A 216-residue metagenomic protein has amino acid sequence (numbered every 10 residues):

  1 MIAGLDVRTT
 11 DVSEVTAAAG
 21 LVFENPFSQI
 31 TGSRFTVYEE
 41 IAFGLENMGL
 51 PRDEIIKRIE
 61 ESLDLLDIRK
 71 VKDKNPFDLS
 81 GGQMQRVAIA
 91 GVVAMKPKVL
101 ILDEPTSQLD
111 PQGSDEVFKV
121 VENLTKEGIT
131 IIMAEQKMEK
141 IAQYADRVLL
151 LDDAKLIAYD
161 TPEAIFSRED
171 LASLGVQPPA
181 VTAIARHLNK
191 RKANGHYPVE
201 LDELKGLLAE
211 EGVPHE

Functional and structural regions predicted by a protein language model:
M1-E14: ABC ATPase NBD Q-loop/coupling interface
A42, E46, D53-V71: Conserved ABC ATPase "signature" region
N75-L79, Q83: Conserved ABC ATPase signature
L100-D103: Catalytic Walker B motif of ABC-type/P-loop ATPase nucleotide-binding domains
E135-Q136: H-loop/switch region of ABC-family ATPase nucleotide-binding domains
D153-A154: Conserved ABC ATPase "signature" C-loop
S167-E216: ABC ATPase nucleotide-binding domains
